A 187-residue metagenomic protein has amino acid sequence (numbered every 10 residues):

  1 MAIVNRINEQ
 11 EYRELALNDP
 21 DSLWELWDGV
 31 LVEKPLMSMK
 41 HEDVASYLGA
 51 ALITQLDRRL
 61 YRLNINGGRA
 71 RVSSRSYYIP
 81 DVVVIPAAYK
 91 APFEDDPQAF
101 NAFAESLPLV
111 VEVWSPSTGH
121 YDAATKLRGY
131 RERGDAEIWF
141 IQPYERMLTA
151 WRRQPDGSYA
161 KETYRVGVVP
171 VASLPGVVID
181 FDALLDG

Functional and structural regions predicted by a protein language model:
M1-G187: Gly/Pro/Ser/Thr-rich low-complexity, intrinsically disordered segments predominantly at protein N-termini
